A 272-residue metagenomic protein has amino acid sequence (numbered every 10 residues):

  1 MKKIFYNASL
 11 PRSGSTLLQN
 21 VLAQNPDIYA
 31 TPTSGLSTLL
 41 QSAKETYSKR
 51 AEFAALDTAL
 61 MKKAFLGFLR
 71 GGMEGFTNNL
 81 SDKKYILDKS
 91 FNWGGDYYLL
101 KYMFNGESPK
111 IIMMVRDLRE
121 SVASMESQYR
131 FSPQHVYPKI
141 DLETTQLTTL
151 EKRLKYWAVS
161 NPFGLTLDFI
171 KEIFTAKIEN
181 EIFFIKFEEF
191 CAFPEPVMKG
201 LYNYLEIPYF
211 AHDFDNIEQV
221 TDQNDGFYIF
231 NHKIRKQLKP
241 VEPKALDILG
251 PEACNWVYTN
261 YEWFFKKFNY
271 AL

Functional and structural regions predicted by a protein language model:
M1-E74, L80, N224: PAPS-dependent sulfotransferase catalytic core
M1-F5, F174-T175, N203-L272: PAPS-dependent sulfotransferases, especially Golgi type II membrane carbohydrate sulfotransferases
I4-F5, K84-Y85, K110: Short active-site oxyanion
Y6-A8, I185-F190, L246: Short, well-ordered beta-strand elements within core beta-sheets of diverse protein domains
R12, C191-A192, P251: Short, solvent-exposed loop/helix junctions and linker helices that flank or host conserved functional motifs
Q19, Y97, M198, C254 (+1 more regions): Generic structural marker for isolated residues within well-ordered, non-membrane alpha-helices of soluble domains
A64-I86, K155-I170: Alpha-helix-centered segments that form part of catalytic cores
D88-H212, G226-I229, K233: PAPS-dependent sulfotransferase catalytic domain
